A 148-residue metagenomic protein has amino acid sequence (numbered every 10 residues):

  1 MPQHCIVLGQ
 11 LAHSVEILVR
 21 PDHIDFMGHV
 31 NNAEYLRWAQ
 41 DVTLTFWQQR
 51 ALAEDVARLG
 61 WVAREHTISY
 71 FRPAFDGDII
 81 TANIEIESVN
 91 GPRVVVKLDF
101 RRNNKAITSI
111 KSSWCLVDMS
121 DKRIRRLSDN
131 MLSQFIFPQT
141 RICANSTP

Functional and structural regions predicted by a protein language model:
M1-Q49, P148: Catalytic strand-loop segment that frames the active site of acyl-thioester-processing enzymes
P2-V15, Y70, F75-D76, E87-P148: HotDog/MaoC-like acyl-thioester-processing domains
E54-W61: Short, basic/aromatic beta-hairpin or loop at an interaction surface
V62-A63, R93: PAS/PAS-like sensory domains
E65-S69: Short alpha-helix capping/helix-loop boundary micro-motifs
